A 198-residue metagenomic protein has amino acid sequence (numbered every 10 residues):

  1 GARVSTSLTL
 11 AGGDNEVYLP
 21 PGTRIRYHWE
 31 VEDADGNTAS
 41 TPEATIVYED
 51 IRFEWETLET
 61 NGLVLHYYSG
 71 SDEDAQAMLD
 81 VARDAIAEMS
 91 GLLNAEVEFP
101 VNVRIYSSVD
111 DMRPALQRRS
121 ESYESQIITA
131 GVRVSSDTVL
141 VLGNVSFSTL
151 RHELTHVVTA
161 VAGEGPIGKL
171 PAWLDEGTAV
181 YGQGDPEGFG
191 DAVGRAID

Functional and structural regions predicted by a protein language model:
G1-I51: Beta-strand-enriched, solvent-exposed domains that form extended recognition/catalytic surfaces
A2, W29, V103, D137-V139 (+1 more regions): Residue-level marker of intrinsically disordered, low-complexity segments enriched for small/polar residues
E54-P171, G182, P186-G190: Juxtacatalytic substrate-recognition/specificity segment
D175: Surface-exposed, glycine/proline- and aromatic-rich loop segments on solvent-exposed faces across compartments
G190-D198: Long, well-structured alpha-helical subdomains associated with metal-dependent extracellular/ecto-lumenal hydrolases
